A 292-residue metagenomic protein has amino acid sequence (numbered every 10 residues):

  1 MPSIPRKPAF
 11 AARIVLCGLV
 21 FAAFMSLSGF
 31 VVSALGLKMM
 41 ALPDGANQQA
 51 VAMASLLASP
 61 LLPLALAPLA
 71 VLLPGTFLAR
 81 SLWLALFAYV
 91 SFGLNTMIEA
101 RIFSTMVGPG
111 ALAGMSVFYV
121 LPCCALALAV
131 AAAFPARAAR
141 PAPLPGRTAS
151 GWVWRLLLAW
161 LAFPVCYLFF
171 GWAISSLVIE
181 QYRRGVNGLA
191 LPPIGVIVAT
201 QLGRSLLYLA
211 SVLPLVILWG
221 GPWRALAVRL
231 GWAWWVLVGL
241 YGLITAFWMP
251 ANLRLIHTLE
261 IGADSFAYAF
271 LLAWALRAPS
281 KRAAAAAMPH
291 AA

Functional and structural regions predicted by a protein language model:
P2-A292: Juxtamembrane/disordered regions of integral membrane proteins
